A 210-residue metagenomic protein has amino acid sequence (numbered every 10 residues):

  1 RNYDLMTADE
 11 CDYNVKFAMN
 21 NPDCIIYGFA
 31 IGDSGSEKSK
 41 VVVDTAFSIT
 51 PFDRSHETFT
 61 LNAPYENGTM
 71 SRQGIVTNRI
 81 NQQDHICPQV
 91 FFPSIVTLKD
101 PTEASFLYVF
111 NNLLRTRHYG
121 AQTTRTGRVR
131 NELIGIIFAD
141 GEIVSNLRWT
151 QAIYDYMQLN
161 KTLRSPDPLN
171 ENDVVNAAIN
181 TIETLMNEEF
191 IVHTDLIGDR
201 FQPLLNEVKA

Functional and structural regions predicted by a protein language model:
R1-A210: RNA-binding basic/glycine-rich loop and surface signature characteristic of RAMP-family CRISPR effectors
